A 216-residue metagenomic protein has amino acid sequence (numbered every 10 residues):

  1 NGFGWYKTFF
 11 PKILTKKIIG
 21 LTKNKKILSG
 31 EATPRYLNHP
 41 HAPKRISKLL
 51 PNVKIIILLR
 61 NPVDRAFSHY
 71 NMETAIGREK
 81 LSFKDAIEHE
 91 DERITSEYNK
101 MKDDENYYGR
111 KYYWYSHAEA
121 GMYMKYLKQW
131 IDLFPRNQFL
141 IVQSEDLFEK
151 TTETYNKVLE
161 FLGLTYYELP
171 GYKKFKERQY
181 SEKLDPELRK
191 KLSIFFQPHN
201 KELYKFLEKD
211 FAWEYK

Functional and structural regions predicted by a protein language model:
N1-L81, Y107-E153, P198, K205-L207: PAPS-dependent sulfotransferase catalytic domain
I18, M101-D103, K174-K176: Short, flexible segments with low predicted structural confidence
I57-R60, F83-I87, Y167-G171: Short, surface-exposed, polar/charged, turn-prone segments marking secondary-structure boundaries
P62-V63, K128-E202, F206-K216: The conserved 3'-phosphoadenosine-5'-phosphosulfate
S68, G77, D85, E92 (+3 more regions): Charge-rich, low-complexity amphipathic helices in intrinsically disordered tails/linkers adjacent to domains
K80-M101: Core domains of carbohydrate- and sulfate-ester-processing enzymes
E90, K102-E105, H199, K209: Intrinsic-disorder/low-complexity regions
K102-Y113, Q179-E187: Short glycine/proline-rich turn/loop motifs
